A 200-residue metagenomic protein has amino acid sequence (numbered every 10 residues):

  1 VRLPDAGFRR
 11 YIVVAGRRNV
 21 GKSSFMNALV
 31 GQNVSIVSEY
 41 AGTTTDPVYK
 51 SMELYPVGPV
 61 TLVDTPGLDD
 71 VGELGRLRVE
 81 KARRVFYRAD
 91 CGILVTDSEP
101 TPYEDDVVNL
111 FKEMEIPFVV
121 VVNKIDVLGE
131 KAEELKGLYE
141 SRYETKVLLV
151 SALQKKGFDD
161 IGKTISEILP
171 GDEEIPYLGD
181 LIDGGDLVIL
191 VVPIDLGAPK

Functional and structural regions predicted by a protein language model:
V1-R76, R84-F86: Conserved G1/Walker A P-loop phosphate-binding module
L29-V30, M52, T96, F111 (+2 more regions): Hydrophobic aliphatic residues
V30, P66-G67, D90, D97-S98 (+1 more regions): Short glycine-/small-residue-rich Rossmann-like dinucleotide-binding loops
Y40, T44, V48, R78-R88 (+5 more regions): Helical mechanochemical/support elements of P-loop NTPase systems and associated helical scaffolds
D70-V71, F86-V108, E115-A132, K155: Conserved Switch II/interswitch segment of TRAFAC-class P-loop GTPases
D90, T145, D186: Conserved acidic residues
E113-V119, K124-D180: Canonical P-loop GTPase G-domain recognition
I182-K200: P-loop NTP-binding site
